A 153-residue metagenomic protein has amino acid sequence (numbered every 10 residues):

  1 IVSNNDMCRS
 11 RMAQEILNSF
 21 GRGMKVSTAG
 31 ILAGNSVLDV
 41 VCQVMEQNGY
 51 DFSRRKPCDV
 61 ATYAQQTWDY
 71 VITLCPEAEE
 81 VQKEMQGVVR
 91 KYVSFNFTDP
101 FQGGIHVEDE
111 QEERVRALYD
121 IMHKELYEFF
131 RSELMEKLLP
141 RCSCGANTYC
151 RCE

Functional and structural regions predicted by a protein language model:
I1-T62: Conserved active-site segments centered on acidic
N5-M7, P76-E79: Short glycine-rich anion-binding loops that position phosphate/pyrophosphate groups of nucleotides and phosphorylated
R11-A13, L38, E79-E84, G104: Short glycine-/acidic-enriched loop or helix-start segments at secondary-structure transitions that form or flank
W68-D69: Local beta-strand N-terminus motif with an aromatic residue
V81-C142: Phosphate-binding/catalytic loops
P140-E153: Cysteine-cluster motifs in flexible loop/terminal segments that predominantly coordinate metals
